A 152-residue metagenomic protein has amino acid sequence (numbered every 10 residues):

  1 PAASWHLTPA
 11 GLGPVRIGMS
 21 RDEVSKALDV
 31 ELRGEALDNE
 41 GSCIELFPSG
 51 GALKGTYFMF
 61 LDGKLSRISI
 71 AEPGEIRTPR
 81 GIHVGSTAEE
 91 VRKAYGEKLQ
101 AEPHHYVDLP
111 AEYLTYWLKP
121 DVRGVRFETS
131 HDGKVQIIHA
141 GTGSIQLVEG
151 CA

Functional and structural regions predicted by a protein language model:
P1-P14: N-terminal low-complexity, Pro/Thr/Ser-rich intrinsically disordered segments that act as propeptides or flexible
L7, E72-R77, D108-W117: Surface-exposed aromatic
T8-A10, N39-L46, P73-T78: N-terminal post-signal-peptidase region of extra-cytosolic proteins
L12-R16, P79-H83, K119: Extracytoplasmic/periplasmic, Sec-exported soluble proteins
S20-D62, H83-T142: A cross-family detector of function-defining hotspots
I68-A71, G81-V84: Mid-length scaffold segments of soluble, non-membrane domains
H139-A152: Short, low-complexity, Pro/Ser/Thr/Gly-rich segments in the mature regions of secreted, periplasmic
